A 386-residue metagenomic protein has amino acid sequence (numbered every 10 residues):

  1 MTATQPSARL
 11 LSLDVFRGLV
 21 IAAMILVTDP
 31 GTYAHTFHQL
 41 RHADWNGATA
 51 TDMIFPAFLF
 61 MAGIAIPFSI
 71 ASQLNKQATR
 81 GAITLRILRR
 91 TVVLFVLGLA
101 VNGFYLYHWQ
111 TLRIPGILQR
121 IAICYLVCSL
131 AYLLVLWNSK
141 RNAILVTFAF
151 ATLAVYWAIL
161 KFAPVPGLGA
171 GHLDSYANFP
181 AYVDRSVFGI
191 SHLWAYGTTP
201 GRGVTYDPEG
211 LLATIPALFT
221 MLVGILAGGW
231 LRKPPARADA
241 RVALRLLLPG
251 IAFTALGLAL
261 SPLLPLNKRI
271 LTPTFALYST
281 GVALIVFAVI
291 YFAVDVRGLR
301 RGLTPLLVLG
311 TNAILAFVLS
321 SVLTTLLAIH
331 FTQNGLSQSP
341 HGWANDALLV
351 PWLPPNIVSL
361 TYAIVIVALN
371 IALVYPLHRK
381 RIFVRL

Functional and structural regions predicted by a protein language model:
T2-N75, T79-I83, A313, S320 (+2 more regions): N-terminal signal-anchor module of multipass membrane proteins
P6-V15, V20, A243-L247, I251-A255 (+3 more regions): Functional transmembrane helices that form membrane-embedded active or gating regions
P30-T49, R80, F104-P115, L168-P180 (+3 more regions): Membrane-interface interhelical loops and short amphipathic "cap" helices that link adjacent transmembrane segments
A48, D52-F55, D207-A217, K268-L284 (+3 more regions): Membrane-interface transmembrane-helix boundary segments in multi-pass integral membrane proteins
I70-L134: Membrane-interface helix-loop-helix modules in multi-pass inner-membrane proteins
W137-A149, A238-L244, R300-L307: Membrane-interfacial entry segments at the cytosolic side of transmembrane helices
W137-F219: Long hydrophobic alpha-helical segments that form multi-pass transmembrane helix bundles in integral membrane proteins
I225-V296, R300: Long, well-ordered mid-to-C-terminal structural blocks that present hydrophobic/aromatic surfaces
